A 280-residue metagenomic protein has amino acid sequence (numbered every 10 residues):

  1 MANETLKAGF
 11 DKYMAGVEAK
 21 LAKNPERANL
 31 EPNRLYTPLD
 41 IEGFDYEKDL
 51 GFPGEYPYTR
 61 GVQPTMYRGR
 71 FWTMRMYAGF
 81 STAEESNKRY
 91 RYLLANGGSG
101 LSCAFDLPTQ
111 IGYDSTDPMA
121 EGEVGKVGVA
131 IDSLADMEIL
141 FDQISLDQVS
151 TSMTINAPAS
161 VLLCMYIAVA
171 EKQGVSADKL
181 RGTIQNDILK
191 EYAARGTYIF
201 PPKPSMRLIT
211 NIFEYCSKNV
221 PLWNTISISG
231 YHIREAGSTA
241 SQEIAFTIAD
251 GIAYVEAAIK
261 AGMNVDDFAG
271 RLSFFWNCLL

Functional and structural regions predicted by a protein language model:
M1-L279: Catalytic alpha/beta active-site cores
